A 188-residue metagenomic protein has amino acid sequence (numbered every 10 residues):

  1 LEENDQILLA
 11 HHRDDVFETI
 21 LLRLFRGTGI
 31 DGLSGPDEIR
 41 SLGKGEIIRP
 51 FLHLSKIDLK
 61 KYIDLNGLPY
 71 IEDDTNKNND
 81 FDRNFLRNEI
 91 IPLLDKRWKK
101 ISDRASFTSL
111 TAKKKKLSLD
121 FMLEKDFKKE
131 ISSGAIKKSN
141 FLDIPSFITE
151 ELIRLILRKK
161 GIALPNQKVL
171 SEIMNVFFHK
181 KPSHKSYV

Functional and structural regions predicted by a protein language model:
E2, W98, L157-G161: A broad structural signal for alpha-helix termini and local helix breaks/kinks
E2-N4, S183-H184: Glycine-centered loop/turn motifs
E3-A10, E18-S109, K137-L142: Catalytic subdomain that performs nucleotidyl-dependent activation
D14: Short active-site segment of divalent metal-dependent hydrolases/proteases that encodes the spacing between
R40-K44, S106-V188: AMP-forming adenylation/ATP pyrophosphatase catalytic core
